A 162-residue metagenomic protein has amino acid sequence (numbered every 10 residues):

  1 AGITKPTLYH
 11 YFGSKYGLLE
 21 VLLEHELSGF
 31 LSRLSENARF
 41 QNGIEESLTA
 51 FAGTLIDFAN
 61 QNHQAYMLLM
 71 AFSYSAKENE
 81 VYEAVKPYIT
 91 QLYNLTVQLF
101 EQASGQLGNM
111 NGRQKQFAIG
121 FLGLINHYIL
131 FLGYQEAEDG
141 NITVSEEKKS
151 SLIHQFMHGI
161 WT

Functional and structural regions predicted by a protein language model:
A1-G17, V21: Helix-turn-helix
G2, E26, F30, Q61 (+3 more regions): Amphipathic, well-ordered alpha-helical segments in soluble domains
S14-G17, G43, Q64: Residue-level recognition of oxygen-bearing side chains
V21, H25, S35-Q61, N111-F121 (+1 more regions): Hydrophobic alpha-helical connector segments
S28-E36, N79-G105, K115-I119, L130 (+2 more regions): Amphipathic alpha-helical packing segments from all-alpha helical-bundle domains
N37, Q41, Y66-K77, L132-E136: Secondary-structure edge/capping motif, primarily at the C-terminal ends of alpha-helices and the immediately following
D57-Q61, Q98, Q102, A118-I142 (+1 more regions): Amphipathic C-terminal alpha-helical segment
D57-Q98, I142: Short secondary-structure transition hinges
